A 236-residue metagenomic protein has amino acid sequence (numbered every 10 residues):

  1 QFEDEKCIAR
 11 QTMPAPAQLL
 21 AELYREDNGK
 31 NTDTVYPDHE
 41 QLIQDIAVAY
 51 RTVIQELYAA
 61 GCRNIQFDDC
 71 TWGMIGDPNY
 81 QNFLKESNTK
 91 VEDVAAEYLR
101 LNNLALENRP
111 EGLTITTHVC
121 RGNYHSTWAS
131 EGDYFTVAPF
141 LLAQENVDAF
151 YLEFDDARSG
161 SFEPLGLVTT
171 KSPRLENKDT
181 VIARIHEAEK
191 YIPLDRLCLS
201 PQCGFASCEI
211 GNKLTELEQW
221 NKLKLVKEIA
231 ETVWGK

Functional and structural regions predicted by a protein language model:
Q1-K236: Domain-level signal for soluble alpha/beta catalytic cores
